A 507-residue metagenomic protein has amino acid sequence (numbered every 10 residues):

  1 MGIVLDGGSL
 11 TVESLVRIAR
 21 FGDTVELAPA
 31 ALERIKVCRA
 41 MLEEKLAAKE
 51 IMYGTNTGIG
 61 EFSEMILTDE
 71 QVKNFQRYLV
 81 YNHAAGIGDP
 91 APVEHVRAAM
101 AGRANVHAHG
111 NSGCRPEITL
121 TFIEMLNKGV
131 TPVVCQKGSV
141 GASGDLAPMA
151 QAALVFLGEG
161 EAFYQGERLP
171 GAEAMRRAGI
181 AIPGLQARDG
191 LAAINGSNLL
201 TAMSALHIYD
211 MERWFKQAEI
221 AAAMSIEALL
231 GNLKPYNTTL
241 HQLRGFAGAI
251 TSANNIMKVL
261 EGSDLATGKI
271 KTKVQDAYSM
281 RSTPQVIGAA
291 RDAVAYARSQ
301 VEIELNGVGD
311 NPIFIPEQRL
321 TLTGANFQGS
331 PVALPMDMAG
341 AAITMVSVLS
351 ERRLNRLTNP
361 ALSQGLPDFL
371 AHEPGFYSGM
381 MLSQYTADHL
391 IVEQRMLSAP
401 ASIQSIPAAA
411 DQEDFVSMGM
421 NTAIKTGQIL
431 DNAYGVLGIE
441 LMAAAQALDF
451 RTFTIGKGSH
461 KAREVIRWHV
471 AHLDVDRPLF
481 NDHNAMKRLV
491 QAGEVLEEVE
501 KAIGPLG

Functional and structural regions predicted by a protein language model:
G2-D23, L27-R34, C38-M41, L46 (+1 more regions): C-terminal auxiliary extensions adjacent to catalytic cores
G2-S14, A19-K49, L79-P132, I226: Glycine-rich, flexible loop motifs
R34, E64, Q71-N74, Y78-Y81 (+2 more regions): Feature of Fe-S/electron-transfer and energy-metabolism proteins that preferentially highlights extended coupling
E50, M65, S252: Polyanion/phosphate-binding surface patch
Y53-F75, H83-N105, V133-L157, Q186-L200 (+1 more regions): FAD-binding core of FAD-dependent oxidoreductases, characterized by glycine-rich FAD pyrophosphate-binding loops
M65, A85-D89, A108-S112, I287 (+2 more regions): Short gly/ser-rich anion-binding loops that grip negatively charged ligand groups
D69-A84, R356-D368: Catalytic or ion-translocation cores adjacent to nucleophile or general acid/base/metal-coordination motifs in diverse
P90, H109-T131, A142-L146, E167-Q186: Well-ordered mid-protein domain cores that form the structural environment of catalytic cofactors
